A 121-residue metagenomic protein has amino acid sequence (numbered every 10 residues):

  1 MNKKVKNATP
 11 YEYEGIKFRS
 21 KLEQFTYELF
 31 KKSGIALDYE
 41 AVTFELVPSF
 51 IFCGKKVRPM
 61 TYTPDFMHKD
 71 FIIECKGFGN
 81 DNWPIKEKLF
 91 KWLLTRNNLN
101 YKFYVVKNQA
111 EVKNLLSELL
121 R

Functional and structural regions predicted by a protein language model:
M1-R121: Electrostatic, structured charged patches in enzyme active sites and in nucleic-acid/phosphate-binding
